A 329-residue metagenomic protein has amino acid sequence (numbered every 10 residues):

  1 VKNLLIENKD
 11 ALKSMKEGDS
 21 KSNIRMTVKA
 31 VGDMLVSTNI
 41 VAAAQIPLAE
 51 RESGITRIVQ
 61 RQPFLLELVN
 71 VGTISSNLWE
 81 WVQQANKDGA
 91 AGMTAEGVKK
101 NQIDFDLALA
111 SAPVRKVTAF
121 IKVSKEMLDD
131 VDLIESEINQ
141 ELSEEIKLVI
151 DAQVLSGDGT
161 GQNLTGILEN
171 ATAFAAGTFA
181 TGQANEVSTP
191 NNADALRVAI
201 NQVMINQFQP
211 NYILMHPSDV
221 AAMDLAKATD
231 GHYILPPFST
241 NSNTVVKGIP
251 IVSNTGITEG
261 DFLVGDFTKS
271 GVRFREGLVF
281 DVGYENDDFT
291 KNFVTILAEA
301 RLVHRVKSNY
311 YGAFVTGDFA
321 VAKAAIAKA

Functional and structural regions predicted by a protein language model:
V1-L107, S253: Assembly-associated, polar helix/coil segments characteristic of icosahedral protein shells
A49-R61, I134-I150, V154, A199 (+1 more regions): Short, Φ-rich (hydrophobic/aromatic) sequence segments
I74, E80, D158-L302, Y311 (+1 more regions): Extended oligomerization regions of viral-like shell subunits
S76, V114-T118, K291: Short, solvent-exposed loop/turn segments at the edges of secondary structure
A85-A90, T118, M127, L148 (+5 more regions): Short loop/turn segments at secondary-structure transitions that flank enzyme active sites
M93, L133, D224-A228: A short secondary-structure junction signal
A95-A199, Y311-A329: Alpha-helical scaffold segments that mediate packing/assembly in large oligomeric complexes
